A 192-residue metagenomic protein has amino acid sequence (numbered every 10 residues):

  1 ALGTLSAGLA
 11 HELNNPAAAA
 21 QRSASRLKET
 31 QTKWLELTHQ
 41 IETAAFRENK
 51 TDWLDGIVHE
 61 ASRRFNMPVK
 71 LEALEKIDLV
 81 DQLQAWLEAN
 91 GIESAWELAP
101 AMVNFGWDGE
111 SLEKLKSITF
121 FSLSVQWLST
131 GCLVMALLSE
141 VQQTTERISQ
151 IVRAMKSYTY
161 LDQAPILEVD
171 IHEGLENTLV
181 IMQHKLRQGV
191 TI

Functional and structural regions predicted by a protein language model:
A1, D78-L98, E173, N177-I192: Long hydrophobic alpha-helices with heptad-repeat/coiled-coil character
A1-A19: Conserved HAMP-HisKA connector
L9, L13, R22-S23, I148 (+1 more regions): Short alpha-helical scaffold segments that flank and stabilize functional sites
A17-T145, I166: Histidine phosphotransfer helical core of two-component systems
W107, F121-S122, L128-I192: Core catalytic ATP-binding domain of two-component histidine kinases
